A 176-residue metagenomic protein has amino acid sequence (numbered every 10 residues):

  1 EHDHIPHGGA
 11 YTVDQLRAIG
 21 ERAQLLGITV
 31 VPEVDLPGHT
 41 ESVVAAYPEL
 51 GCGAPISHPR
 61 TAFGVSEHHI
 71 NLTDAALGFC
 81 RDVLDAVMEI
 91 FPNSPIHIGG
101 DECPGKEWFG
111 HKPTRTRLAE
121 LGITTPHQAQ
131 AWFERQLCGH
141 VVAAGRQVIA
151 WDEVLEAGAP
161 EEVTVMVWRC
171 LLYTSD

Functional and structural regions predicted by a protein language model:
E1-A144: Substrate-binding cleft of carbohydrate-active enzyme catalytic domains
V83-L84, A150-D152: A generic local structural motif
I96-H97, V148-A150, T164-V167: Structural recognition of the beta-strand scaffold that forms the well-ordered cores of secreted hydrolase catalytic
K106-P113, A159-R169: Short glycine/threonine-rich loop-to-helix capping motif typified by GTGT followed within a few residues by an Asp-Pro
E153, C170: Residues that form or immediately flank small-molecule/cofactor binding pockets and catalytic motifs
V154-G158: N-terminal active-site wall of soluble small-molecule enzyme domains
Y173-D176: Conserved small/polar residues in nucleotide/adenosyl-binding loops
